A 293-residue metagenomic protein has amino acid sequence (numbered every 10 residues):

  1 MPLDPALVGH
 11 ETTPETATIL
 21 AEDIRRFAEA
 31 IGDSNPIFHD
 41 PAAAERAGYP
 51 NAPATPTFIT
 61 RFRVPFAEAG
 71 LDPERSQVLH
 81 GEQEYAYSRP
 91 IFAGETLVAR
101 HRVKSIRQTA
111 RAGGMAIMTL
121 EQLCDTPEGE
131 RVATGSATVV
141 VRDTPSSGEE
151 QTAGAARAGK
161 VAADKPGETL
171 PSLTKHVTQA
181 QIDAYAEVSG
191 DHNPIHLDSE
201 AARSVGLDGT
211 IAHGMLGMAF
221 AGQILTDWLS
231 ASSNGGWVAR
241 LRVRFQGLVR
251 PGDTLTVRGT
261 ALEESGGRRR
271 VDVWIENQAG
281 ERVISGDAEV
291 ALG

Functional and structural regions predicted by a protein language model:
M1-E82, E149-G235: Hot-dog-fold acyl-thioester-processing enzymes
M1-L7, E82, Y87-L173, F245-G293: HotDog/MaoC-like acyl-thioester-processing domains
G209-A212, L216-E264, Q278: Catalytic-pocket segment enriched in acidic/His residues
